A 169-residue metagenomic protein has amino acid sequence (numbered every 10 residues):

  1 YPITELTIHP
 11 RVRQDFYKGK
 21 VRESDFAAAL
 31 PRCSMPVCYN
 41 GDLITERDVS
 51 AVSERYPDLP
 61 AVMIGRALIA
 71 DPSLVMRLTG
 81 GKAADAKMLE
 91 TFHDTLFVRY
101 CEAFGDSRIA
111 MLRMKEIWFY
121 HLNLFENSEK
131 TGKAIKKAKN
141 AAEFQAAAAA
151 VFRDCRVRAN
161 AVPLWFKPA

Functional and structural regions predicted by a protein language model:
Y1-A169: Flavin-dependent oxidoreductase catalytic cores
